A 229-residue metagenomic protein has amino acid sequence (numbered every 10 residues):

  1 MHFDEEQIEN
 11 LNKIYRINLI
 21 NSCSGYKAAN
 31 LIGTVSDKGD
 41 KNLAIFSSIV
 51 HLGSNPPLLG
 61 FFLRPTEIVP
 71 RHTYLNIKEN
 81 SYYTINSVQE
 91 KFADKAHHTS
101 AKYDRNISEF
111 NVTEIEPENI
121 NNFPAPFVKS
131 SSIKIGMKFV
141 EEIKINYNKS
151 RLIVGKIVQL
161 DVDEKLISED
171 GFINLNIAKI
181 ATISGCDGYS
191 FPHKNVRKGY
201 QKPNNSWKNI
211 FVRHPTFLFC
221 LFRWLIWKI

Functional and structural regions predicted by a protein language model:
M1-L225: Basic, polyanion-binding surface patches
